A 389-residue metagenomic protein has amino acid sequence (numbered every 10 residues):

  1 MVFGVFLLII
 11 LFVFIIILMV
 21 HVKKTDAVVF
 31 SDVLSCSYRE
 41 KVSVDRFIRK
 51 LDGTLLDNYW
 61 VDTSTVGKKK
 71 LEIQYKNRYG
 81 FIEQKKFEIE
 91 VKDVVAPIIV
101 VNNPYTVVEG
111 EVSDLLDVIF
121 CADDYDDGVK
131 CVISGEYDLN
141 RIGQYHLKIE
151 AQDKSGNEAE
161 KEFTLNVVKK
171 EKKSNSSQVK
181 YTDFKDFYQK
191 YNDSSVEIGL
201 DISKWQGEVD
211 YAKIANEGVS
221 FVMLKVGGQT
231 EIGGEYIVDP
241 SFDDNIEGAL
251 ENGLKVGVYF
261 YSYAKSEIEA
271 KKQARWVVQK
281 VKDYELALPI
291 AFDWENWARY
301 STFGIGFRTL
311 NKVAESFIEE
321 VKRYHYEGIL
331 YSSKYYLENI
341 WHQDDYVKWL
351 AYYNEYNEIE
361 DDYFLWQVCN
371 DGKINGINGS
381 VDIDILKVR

Functional and structural regions predicted by a protein language model:
M1-D32, V66: Gram-positive cell-envelope targeting signals
L18-D52, V95-D127: Solvent-exposed, low-complexity, repeat-rich "mucin-like" stalks and linkers
R46-K85, D126-F163: Serine/threonine-rich, repeat-prone extracellular segments and beta-strand-based repeat modules of secreted/surface
E90-I98, N166-N175: Extracellular interdomain linker/stem segments of modular secreted and single-pass surface proteins
S174-G199, Q343-R389: Functionally critical loop-and-helix segments that line ligand-binding/catalytic clefts of soluble enzyme domains
N192, V196-D210, A215-E217, M223-K312 (+1 more regions): Substrate-binding cleft of extracellular glycoside hydrolase catalytic domains
L286-I359: Catalytic domains of cell-wall/extracellular-matrix polysaccharide-remodeling enzymes, centered on de-N-acetylation
